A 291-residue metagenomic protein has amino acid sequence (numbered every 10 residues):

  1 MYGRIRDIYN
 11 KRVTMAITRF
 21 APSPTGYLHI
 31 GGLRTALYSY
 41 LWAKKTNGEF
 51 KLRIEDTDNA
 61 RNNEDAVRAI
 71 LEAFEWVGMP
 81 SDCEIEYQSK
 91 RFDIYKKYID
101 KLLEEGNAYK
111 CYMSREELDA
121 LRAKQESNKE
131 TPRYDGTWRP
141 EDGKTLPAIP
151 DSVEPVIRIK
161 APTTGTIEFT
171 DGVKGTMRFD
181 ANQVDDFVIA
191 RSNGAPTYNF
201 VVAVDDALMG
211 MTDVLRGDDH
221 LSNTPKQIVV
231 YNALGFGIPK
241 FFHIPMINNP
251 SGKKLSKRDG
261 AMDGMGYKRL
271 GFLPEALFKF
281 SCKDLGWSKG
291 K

Functional and structural regions predicted by a protein language model:
M1-Y27, N47-F50, T164, F242 (+2 more regions): Non-catalytic terminal extensions that flank enzyme cores
I5, K11-S127, S222-F236: N-terminal Rossmann-like or analogous alpha/beta NTP/dinucleotide-binding catalytic cores that position adenine
F20-P24, I54-D56, V204, L208 (+2 more regions): Short, histidine-centered active-site or binding-site loop motifs used for metal coordination, general acid-base
A60, Q88, R216-H220, G266-G271: Hydrophobic alpha-helical scaffolding
S81-D82, Y109, L215, Y267 (+1 more regions): Short, polar/flexible loop-turn hinges at active-site or ligand-entry regions and domain interfaces
Y109-K110, S114-H243, N248-L255, D263-G264: Active-site cores that bind ATP or allylic diphosphates and position pyrophosphate for catalysis
